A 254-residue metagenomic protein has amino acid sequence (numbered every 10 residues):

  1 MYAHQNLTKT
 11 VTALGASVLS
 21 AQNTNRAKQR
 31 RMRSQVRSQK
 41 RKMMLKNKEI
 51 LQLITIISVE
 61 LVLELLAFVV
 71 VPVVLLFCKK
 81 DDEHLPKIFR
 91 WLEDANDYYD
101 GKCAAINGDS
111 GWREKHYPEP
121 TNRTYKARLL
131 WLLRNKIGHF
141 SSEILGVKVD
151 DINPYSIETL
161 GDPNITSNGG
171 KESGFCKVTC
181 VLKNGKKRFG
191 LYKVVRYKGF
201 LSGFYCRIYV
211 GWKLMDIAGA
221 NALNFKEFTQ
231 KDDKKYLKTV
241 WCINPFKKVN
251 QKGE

Functional and structural regions predicted by a protein language model:
M1-M43: N-terminal amphipathic/basic-hydrophobic helices that include classical n-h-c signal peptides and signal-anchor
Q5-N6, R31, K42, K46-L53 (+4 more regions): Coil-to-alpha-helix initiation sites in intrinsically disordered, low-complexity, charged segments
T8-T10, G15, K40, N47-D81: A hydrophobic membrane-anchoring feature enriched in long, contiguous, low-charge segments that mark signal-anchor
V18-R26, Q35, Q39, K48 (+5 more regions): Compositionally biased regions
R41, L51, S58, I88 (+9 more regions): Short helical patches
V74-Y155: N-terminal topogenic membrane-targeting module
T124-R196: Membrane-proximal soluble helical/coiled-coil segments that couple transmembrane anchors to catalytic or regulatory
V178, L182-E254: Cytosol-/stroma-facing membrane-proximal "stalk/adaptor" domains immediately downstream of transmembrane anchors
